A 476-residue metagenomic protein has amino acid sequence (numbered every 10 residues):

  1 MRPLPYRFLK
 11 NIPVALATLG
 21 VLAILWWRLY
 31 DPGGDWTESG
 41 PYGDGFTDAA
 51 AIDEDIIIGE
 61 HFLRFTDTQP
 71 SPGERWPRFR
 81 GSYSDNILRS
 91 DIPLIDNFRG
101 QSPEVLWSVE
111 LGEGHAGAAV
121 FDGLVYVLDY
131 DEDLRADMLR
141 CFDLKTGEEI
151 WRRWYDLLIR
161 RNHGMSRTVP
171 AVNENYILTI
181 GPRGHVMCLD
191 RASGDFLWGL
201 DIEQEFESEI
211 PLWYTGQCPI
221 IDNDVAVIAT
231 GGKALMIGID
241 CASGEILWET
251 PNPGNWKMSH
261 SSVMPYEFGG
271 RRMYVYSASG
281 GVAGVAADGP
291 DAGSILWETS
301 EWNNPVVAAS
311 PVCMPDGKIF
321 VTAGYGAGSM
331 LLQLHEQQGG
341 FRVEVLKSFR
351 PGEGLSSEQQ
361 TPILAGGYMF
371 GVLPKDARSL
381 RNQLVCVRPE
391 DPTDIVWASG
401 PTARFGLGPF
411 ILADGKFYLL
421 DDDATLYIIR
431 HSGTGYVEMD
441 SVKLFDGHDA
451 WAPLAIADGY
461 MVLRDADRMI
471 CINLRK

Functional and structural regions predicted by a protein language model:
R2-V14, I24-E110, Y126, M138-I159 (+8 more regions): Aromatic (tryptophan-biased) beta-strands that constitute blades/sheets of beta-rich domains
L88, E132-D137, G231-G232, Y276-S277 (+2 more regions): Short, solvent-exposed loop/turn segments at conserved positions within beta-propeller repeat blades
L106-A119, L134-R135, R152-A171, G199-I221 (+8 more regions): Extracytoplasmic beta-rich repeat domains
D122-G123, E174-N175, N223-D224, G270-R272 (+4 more regions): Short coil/turn segments that connect the beta-strands within blades of beta-propeller domains
M138-R140, H185-M187, L235-I237, G281-A283 (+4 more regions): A short loop-to-beta-strand structural motif that recurs across blades of beta-propeller domains
A286-D291, S329-F341, V387-D391, I428-G435 (+1 more regions): Short loop/turn segments immediately following beta-strands, especially the blade-tip and inter-blade linker loops
A327-G328, E353-H431: Loop/turn-rich, solvent-exposed surfaces of beta-rich toroidal or solenoidal domains
S329, D423-T425, G447-K476: Blade-level signature of beta-propeller repeat domains, shared across WD40, Kelch, NHL, RCC1 and BNR/Asp-box propellers
